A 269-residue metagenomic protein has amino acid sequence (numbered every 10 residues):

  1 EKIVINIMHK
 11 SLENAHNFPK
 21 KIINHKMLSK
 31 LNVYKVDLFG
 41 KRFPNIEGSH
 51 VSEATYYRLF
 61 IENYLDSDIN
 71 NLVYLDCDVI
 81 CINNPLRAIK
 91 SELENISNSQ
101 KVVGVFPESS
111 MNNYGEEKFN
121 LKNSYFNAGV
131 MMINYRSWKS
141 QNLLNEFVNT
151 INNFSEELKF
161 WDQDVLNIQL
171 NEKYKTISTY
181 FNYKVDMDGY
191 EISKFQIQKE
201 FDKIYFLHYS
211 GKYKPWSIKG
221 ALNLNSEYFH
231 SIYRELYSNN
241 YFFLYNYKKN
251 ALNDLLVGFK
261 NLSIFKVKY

Functional and structural regions predicted by a protein language model:
E1-K2, N24-V33, E172-K175, L236-N240: Structural alpha-beta junctions
I3-K10, V105: Short internal beta-strands
S11-L65: Active-site-proximal specificity loops/subdomain of glycosyltransferases
V36-N45, M111-N112, N182-D186: A short acidic, often aromatic-flanked loop/helix-cap motif at beta-alpha or helix-coil junctions that lines enzyme
F39, A54-S110, Y125, M132-I133: GT-A fold catalytic core of metal-dependent nucleotide-sugar glycosyltransferases, centered on the diacidic
F43-A54, E117-L121, E191-Q196: Short, surface-exposed amphipathic charged segments that create phosphate/polyanion-binding patches used for binding
N98-L121, W216-S217, A221-F229: A short, conserved beta-to-alpha structural element at the edge of catalytic cores that scaffolds binding
A128, I133-Y269: A glycosyltransferase accessory/donor-loop signature
